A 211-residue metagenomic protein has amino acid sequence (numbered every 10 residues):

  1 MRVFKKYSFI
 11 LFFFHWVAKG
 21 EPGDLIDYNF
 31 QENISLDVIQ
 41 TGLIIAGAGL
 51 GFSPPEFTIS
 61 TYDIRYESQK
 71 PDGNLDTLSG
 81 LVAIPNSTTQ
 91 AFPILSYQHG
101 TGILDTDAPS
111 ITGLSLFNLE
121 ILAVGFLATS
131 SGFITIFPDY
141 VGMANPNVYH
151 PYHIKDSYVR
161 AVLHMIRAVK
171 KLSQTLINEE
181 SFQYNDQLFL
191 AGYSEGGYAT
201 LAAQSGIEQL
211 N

Functional and structural regions predicted by a protein language model:
R2-I10: Sec-dependent signal peptide recognition, specifically the positively charged N-region followed immediately by
K19-Q90: Catalytic-loop region of hydrolases
T61-D63, T101, L116-A144, V159-A168: Active-site machinery of serine-nucleophile hydrolases
P71-S79, A83-S130: Short, surface-exposed "cap/lid" segments of acyl-processing enzymes
Y152-L176: Alpha/beta-hydrolase active-site loop
R160, G192-S205: Glycine-rich nucleophile elbow surrounding the catalytic serine of serine-hydrolase chemistry
N178-S194: Alpha/beta-hydrolase fold nucleophile elbow
G206-N211: Alpha/beta-hydrolase-fold enzymes
